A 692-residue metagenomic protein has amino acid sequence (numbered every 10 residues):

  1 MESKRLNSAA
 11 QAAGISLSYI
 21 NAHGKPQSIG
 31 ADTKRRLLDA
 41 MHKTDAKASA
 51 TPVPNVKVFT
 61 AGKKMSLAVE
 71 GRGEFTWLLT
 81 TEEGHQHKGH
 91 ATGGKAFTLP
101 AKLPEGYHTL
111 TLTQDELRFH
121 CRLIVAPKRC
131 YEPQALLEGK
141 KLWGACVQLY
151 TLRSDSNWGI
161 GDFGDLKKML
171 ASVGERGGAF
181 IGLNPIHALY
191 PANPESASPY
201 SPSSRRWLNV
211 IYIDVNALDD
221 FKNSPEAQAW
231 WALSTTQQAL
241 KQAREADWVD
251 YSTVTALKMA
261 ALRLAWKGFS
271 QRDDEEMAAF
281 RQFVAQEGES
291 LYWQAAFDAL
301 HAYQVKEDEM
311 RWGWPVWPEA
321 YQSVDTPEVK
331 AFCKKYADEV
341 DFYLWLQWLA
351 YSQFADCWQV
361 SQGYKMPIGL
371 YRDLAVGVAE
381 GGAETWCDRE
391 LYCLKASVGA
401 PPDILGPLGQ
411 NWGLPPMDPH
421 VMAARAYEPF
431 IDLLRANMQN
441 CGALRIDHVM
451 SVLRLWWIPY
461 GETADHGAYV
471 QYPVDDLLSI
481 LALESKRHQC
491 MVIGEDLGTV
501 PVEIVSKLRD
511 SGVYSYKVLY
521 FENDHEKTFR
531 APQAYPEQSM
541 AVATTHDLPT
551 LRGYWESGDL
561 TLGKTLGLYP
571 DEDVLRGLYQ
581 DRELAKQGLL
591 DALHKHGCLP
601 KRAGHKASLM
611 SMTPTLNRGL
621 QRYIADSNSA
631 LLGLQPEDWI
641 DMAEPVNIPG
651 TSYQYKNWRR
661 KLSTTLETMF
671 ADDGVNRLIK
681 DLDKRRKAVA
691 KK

Functional and structural regions predicted by a protein language model:
M1-S49: Long, contiguous interaction/targeting segments characteristic of exported/extracellular or secretory-pathway proteins
H42-R72: Extracellular ectodomain segments of secreted/surface proteins
G73-L142, W158-K168, S172, R176 (+1 more regions): Extended acidic/polar, glycine-enriched regions that form or flank non-catalytic beta-rich accessory modules
E132-A135, K167-E175, W358-G363, F430-L444 (+1 more regions): Short amphipathic alpha-helices and their capping/turn segments at secondary-structure boundaries
G139-R153: Boundary/entry segment of secreted carbohydrate-active catalytic domains
A192-S352, G377-L631, E637-W639, Y653 (+1 more regions): Alpha-amylase-like alpha-glycosidases and glucanotransferases acting on alpha-linked glucans and related
Y343-A375: Conserved, well-ordered alpha-helix/loop/beta-strand core segments that scaffold catalytic motifs
G633, D641-K691: Structured C-terminal cap/extension of enzyme domains
